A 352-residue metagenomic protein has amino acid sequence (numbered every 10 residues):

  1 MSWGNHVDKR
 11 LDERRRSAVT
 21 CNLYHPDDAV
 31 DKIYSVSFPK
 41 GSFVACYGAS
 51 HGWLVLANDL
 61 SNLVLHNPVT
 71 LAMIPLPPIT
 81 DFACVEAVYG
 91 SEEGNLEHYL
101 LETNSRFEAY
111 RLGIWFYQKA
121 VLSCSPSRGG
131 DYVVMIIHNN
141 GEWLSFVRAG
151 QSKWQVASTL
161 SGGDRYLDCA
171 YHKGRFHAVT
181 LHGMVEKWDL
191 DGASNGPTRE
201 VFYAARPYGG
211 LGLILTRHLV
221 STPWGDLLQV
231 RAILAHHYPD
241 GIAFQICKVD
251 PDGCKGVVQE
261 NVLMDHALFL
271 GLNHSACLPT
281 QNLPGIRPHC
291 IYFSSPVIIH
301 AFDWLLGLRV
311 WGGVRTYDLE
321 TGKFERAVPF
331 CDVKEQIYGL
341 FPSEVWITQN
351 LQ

Functional and structural regions predicted by a protein language model:
M1-H51, V55, D59: A non-catalytic, helix-rich entry segment at domain boundaries
S2-G4, V134-H138, Y292-F293: Extended hydrophobic secondary-structure segments that form protein cores and membrane-embedded regions
V7-L11, N140-G141, L234-H237, I298-A301: Short glycine/acidic-enriched loop and turn motifs that connect beta-strands
R14-A29, T70-A72, E142-S152, E186 (+2 more regions): Beta-propeller blade signature
I33, F202-P207, V258-E260: Local beta-strand/beta-hairpin segments that build beta-sheet-rich folds
V36-S37, P77, L160, E260-L263 (+1 more regions): Short hydrophobic alpha-helix segments
K40-H237: A sequence/structural signal of beta-propeller blade repeats
A45-G48, A83-R128, Q245-C247, P251-Q352: A surface-exposed beta-alpha-beta supersecondary segment
